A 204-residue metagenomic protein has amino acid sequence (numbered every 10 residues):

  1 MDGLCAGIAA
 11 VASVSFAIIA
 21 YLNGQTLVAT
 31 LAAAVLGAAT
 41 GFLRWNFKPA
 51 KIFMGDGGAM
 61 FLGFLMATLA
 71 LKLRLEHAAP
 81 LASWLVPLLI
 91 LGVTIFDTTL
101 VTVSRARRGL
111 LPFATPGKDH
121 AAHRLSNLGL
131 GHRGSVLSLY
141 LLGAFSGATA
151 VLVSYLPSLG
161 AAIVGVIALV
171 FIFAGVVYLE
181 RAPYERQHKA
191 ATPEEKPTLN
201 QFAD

Functional and structural regions predicted by a protein language model:
D2-D204: Alpha-helical transmembrane segments
